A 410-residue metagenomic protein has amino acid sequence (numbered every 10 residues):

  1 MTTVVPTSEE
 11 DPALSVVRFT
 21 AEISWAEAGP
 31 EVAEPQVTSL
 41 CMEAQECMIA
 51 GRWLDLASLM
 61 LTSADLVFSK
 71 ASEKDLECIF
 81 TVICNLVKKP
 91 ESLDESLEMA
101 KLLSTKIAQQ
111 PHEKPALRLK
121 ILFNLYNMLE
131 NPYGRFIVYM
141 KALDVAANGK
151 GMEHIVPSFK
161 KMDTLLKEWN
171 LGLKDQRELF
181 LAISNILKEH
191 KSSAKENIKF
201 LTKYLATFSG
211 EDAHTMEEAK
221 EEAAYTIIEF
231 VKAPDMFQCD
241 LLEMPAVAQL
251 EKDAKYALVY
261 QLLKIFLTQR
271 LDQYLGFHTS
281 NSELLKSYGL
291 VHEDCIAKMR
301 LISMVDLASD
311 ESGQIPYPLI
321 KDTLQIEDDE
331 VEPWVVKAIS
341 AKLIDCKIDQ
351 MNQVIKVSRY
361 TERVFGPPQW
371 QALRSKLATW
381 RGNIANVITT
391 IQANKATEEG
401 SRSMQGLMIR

Functional and structural regions predicted by a protein language model:
M1-R410: Charged, E/D/K/R/S-rich low-complexity terminal regions of large eukaryotic assembly subunits
